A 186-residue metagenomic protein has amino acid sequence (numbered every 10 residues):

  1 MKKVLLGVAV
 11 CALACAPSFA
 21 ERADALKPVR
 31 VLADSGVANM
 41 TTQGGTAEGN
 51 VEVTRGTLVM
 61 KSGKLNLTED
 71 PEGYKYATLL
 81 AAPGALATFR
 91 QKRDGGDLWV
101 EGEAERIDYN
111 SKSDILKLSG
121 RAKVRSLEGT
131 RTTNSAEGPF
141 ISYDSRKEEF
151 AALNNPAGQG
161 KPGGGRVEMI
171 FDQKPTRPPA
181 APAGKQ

Functional and structural regions predicted by a protein language model:
M1-Q186: Mature-chain termini and adjacent capping regions
